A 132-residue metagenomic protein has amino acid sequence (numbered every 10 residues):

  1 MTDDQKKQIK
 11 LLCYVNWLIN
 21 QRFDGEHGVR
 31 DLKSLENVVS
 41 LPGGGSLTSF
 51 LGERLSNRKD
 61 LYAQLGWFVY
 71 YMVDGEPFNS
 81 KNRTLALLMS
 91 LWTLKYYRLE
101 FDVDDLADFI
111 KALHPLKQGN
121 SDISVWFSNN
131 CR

Functional and structural regions predicted by a protein language model:
M1-R132: FIC/Doc superfamily catalytic core
